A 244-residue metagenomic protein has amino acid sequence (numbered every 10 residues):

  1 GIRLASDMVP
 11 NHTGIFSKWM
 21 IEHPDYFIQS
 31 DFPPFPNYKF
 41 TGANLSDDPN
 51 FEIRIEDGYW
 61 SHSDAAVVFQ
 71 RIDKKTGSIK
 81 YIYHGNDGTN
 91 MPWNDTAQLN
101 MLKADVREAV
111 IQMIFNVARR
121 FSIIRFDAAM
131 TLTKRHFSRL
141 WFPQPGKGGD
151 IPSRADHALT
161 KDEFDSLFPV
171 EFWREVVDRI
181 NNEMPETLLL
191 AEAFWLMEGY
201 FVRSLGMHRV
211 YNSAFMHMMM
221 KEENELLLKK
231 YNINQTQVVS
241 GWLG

Functional and structural regions predicted by a protein language model:
G1-L4, M8: Aromatic-lined substrate-binding rim segments of carbohydrate-active enzymes
G14-G244: Alpha-amylase-like alpha-glycosidases and glucanotransferases acting on alpha-linked glucans and related
